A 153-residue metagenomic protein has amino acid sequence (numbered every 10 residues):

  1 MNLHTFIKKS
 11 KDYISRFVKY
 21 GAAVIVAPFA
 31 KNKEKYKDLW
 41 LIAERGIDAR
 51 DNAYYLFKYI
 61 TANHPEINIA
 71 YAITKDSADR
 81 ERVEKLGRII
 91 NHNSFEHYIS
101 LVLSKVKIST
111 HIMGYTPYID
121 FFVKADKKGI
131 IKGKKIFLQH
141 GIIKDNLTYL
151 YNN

Functional and structural regions predicted by a protein language model:
M1-D38: Membrane-proximal basic amphipathic "stem/tether" segments
L39-N153: Active-site and donor-binding regions of nucleotide-sugar-utilizing enzymes
